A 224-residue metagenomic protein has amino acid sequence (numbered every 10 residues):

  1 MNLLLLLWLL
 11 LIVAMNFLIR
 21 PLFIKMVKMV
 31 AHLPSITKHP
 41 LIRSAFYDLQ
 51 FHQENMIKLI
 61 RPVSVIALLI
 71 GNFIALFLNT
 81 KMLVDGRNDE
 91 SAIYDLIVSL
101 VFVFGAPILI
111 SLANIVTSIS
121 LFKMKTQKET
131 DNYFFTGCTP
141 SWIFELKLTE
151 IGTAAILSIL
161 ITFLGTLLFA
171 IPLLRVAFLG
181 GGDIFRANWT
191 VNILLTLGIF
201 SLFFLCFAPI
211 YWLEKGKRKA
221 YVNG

Functional and structural regions predicted by a protein language model:
M1-K81, V98-L100, L194-W212: Alpha-helical transmembrane segments, especially those used as permease/efflux helices and single-pass anchors
M1-L3, L76-R87, I161-G198, I210-A220: Short helix-loop junctions at transmembrane helix boundaries
L18-A31, I115-E129, P209-Y221: Juxtamembrane/interface segments at transmembrane-helix termini
M29-D48, Q127-I143, V222-G224: Juxtamembrane inter-helical linkers in multi-pass membrane proteins
G86-L100, I184: Membrane transport/envelope proteins' first extracytoplasmic loop
F102-A113: Long, hydrophobic alpha-helical segments
A113-G152: Interfacial "coupling" helices/loops that link adjacent transmembrane helices in transporter permeases
T139-L173: Transmembrane alpha-helical interface segments in multi-pass membrane proteins
